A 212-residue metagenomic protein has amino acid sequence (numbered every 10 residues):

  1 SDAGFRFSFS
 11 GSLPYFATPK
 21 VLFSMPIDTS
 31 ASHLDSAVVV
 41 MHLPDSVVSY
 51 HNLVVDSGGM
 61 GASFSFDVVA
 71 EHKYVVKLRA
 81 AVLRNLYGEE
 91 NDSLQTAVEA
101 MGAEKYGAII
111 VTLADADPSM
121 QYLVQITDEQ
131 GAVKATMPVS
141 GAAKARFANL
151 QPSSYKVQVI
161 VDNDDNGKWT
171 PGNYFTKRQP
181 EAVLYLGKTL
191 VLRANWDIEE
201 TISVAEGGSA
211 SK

Functional and structural regions predicted by a protein language model:
S1-K212: N-terminal targeting or signal-anchor segments and their processing/structural boundaries
